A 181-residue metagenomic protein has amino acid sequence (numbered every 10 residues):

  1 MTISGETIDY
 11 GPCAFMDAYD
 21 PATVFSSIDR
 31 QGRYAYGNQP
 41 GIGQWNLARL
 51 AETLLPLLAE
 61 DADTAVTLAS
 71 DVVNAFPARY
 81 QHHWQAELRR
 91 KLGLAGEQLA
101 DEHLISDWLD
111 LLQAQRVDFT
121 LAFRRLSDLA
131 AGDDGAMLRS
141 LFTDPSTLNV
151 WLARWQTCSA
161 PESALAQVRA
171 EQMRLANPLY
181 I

Functional and structural regions predicted by a protein language model:
M1-I3: Hydrophobic residue at the +6 position relative to the catalytic HRD Asp in the kinase catalytic loop
D9-S27: Flexible glycine/proline-rich, aromatic-decorated loop/lid segments
R30-I181: Regulatory N- and C-terminal appendages and interdomain linkers associated with kinase/kinase-like NTP transferase
